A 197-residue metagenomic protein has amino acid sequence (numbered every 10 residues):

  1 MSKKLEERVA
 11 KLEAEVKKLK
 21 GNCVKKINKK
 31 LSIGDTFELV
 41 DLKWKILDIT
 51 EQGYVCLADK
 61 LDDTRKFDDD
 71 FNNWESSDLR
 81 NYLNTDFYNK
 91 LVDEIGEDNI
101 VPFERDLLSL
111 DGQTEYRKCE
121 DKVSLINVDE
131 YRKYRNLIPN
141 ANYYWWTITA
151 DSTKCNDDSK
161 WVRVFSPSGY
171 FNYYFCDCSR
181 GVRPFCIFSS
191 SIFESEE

Functional and structural regions predicted by a protein language model:
L5-C23: Amphipathic alpha-helical oligomerization/assembly segments
G21-E197: Collagenous Gly-X-Y triple-helix signature in extracellular proteins
